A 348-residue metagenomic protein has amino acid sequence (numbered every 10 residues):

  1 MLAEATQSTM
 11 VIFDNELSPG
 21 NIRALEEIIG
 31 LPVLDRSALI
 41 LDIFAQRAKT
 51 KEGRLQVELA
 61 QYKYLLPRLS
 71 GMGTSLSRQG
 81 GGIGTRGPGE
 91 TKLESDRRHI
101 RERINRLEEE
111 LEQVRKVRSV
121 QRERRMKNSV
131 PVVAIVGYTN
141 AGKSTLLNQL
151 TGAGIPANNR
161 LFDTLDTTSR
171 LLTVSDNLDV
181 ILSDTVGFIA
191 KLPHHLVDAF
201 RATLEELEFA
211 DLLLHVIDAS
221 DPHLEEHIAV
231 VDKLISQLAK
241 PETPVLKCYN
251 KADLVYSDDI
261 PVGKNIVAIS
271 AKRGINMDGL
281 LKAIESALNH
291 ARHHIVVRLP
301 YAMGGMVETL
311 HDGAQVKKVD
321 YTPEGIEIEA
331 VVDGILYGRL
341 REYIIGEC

Functional and structural regions predicted by a protein language model:
M1-I40, C348: N-terminal accessory targeting/assembly segments
L17-L31, N177-L178, F200-V267: Conserved C-terminal guanine-recognition region of P-loop GTPase G domains, centered on the G4
S37-L41, L161-F162, A271-R273: Short, acidic/turn-prone active-site loops that include or flank metal/cofactor- and phosphate-binding residues
A38-V57: Short alpha-helix plus adjacent loop in nuclease-associated cores
R47-K51, K92, G154-P156, V186-L196 (+2 more regions): Flexible beta-alpha connector loops of hexameric P-loop NTPases
K63, P67-A141, L147, P222 (+1 more regions): C-terminal-of-GTPase-core extension/linker across diverse P-loop GTPases
R118, R125-P131, Q149-I181, I189-A199 (+2 more regions): Switch I (effector-binding) loop of TRAFAC-class P-loop GTPase G-domains
